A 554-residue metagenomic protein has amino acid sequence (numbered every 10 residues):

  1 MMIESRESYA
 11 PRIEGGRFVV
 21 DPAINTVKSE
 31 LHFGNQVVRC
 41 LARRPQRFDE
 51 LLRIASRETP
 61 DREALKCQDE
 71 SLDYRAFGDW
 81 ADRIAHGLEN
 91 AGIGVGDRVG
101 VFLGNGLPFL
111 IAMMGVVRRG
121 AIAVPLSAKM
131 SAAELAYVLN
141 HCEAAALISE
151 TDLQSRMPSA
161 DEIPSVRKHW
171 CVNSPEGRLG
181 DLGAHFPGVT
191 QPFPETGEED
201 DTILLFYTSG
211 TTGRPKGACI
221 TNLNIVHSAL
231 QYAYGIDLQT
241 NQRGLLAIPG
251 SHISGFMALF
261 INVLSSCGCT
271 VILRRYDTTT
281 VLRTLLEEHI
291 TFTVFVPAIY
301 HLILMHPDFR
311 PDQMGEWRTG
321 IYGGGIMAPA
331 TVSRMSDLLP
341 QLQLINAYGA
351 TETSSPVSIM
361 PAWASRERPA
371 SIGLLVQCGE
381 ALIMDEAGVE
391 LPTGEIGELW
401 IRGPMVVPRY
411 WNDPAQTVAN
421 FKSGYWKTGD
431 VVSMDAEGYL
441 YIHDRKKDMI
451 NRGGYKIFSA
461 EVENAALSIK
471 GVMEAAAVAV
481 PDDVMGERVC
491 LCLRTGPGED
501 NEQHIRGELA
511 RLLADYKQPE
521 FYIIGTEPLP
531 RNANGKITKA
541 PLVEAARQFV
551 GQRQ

Functional and structural regions predicted by a protein language model:
M2-V20, I24, N90-A91, M114 (+2 more regions): Structural core segment of the AMP-binding/adenylate-forming
C40-P45, R53, D61-G106, L110-M114 (+1 more regions): Conserved AMP-binding/adenylate-forming core of the ANL superfamily
D73-A76, I203-H227: Conserved AMP-binding A3 loop
M130, L147, T293, G403 (+4 more regions): AMP-binding/adenylate-forming catalytic core of the ANL superfamily
G188-Y207, R214, D237-R243: Conserved pre-ATP/AMP-binding loop-to-beta segment of ANL
V226-R243, S251-F292, H306: Conserved AMP-binding/adenylation subdomain of ANL enzymes
I290-F295, L304-E367, E380: Gly/Ser/Thr-rich phosphate-binding loop
L374-C378, V389-N420, Y455-I457: Conserved ATP/PPi-binding loop(s) of AMP-dependent carboxylate-activating enzymes
